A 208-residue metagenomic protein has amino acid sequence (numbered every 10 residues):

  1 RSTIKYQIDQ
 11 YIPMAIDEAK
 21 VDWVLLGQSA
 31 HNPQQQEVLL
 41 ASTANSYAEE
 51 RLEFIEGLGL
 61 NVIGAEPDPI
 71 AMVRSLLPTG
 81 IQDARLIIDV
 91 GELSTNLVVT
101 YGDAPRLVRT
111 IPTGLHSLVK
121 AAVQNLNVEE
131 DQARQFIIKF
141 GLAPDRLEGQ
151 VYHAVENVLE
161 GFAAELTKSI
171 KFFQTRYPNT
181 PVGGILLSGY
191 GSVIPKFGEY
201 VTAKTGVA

Functional and structural regions predicted by a protein language model:
R1-T79, G184: Active-site neighborhood for divalent-cation/phosphate handling
I12, V128, T167-G184: Phosphate/pyrophosphate-binding loops at sites that engage ATP/ADP/AMP, CoA/4′-phosphopantetheine, polyphosphate
Q35, Y101-A104, Y177-G183: Short, surface-exposed connector motifs at secondary-structure boundaries
S46-M72, A104-R146: Glycine-rich phosphate-binding loop plus the immediately following alpha-helix
I55-G57, I81, V201-G206: Short, solvent-exposed amphipathic alpha-helical segments in soluble enzyme and RNA/protein-processing domains
L77-L107, I111-S117, A122-N125: Gly/Thr-rich phosphate-binding beta-strand-loop-beta motif of the actin/hexokinase/Hsp70
V158, T180-V207: Glycine-rich phosphate-binding loops at beta-strand->alpha-helix junctions
